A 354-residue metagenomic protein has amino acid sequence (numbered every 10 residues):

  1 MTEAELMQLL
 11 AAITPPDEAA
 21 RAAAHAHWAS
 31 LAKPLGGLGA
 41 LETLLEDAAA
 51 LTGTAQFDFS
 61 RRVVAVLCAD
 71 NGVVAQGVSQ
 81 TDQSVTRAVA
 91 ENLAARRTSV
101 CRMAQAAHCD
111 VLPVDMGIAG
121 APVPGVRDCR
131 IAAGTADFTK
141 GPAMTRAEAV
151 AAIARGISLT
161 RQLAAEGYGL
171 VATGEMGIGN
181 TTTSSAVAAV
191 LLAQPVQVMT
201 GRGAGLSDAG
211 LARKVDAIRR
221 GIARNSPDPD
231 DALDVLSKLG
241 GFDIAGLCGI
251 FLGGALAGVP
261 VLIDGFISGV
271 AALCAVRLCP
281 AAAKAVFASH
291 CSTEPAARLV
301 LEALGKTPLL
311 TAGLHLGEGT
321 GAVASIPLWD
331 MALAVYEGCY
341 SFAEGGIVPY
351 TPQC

Functional and structural regions predicted by a protein language model:
M1-C354: N-terminal loops that bind phosphate or other acidic moieties and the adjacent beta-alpha structural core
